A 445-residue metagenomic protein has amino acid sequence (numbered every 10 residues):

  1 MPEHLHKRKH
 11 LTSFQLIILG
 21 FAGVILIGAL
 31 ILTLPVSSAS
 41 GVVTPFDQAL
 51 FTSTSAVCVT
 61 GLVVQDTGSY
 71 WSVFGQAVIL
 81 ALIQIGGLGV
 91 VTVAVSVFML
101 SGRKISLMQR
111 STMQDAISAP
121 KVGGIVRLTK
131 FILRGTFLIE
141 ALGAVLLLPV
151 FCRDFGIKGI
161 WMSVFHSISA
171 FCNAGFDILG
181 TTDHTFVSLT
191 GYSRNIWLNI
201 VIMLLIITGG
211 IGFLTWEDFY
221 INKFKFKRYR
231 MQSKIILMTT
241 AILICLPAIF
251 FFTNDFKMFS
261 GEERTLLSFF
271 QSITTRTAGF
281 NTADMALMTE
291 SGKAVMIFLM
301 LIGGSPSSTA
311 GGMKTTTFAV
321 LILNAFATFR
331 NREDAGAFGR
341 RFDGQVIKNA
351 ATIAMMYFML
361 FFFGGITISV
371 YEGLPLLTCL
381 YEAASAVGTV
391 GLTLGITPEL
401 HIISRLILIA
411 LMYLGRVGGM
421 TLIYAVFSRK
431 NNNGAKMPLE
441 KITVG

Functional and structural regions predicted by a protein language model:
M1-G445: Membrane-proximal intracellular helices of multi-pass ion channels
